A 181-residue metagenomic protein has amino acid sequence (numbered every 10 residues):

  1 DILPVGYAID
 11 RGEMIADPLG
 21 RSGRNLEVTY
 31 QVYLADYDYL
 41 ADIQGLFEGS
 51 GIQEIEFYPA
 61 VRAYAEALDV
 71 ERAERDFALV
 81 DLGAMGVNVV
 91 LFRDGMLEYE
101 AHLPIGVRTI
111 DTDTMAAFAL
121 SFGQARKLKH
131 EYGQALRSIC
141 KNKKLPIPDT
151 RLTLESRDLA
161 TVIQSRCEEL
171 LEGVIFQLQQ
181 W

Functional and structural regions predicted by a protein language model:
D1-F77, L97-E98, S121, Q134-A160 (+1 more regions): Nucleotide/phosphate-binding catalytic cleft detector across ATP-hydrolyzing and phosphate-transferring enzymes
F47, T114, V174: Residue-level signature of catalytic and energy-coupling elements of molecular machines, predominantly ATP/GTP-dependent
D69-Y99, T114: Gly/Thr-rich phosphate-binding beta-strand-loop-beta motif of the actin/hexokinase/Hsp70
M96-D113, F118: Short glycine-rich, Thr/Ser-proximal phosphate-binding strand/loop in the N-terminal lobe of ATP-dependent enzymes
R166-I175: A general structural motif
I175-W181: Phosphate/pyrophosphate-binding loops at sites that engage ATP/ADP/AMP, CoA/4′-phosphopantetheine, polyphosphate
